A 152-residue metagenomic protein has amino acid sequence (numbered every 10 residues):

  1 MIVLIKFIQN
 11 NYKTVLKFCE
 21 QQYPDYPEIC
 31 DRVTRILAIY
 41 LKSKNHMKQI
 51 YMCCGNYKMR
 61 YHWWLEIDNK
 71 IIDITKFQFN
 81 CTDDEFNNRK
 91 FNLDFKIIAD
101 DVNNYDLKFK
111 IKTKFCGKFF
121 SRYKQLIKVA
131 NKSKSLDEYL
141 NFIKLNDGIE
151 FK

Functional and structural regions predicted by a protein language model:
M1-K152: A structural boundary/capping signal
